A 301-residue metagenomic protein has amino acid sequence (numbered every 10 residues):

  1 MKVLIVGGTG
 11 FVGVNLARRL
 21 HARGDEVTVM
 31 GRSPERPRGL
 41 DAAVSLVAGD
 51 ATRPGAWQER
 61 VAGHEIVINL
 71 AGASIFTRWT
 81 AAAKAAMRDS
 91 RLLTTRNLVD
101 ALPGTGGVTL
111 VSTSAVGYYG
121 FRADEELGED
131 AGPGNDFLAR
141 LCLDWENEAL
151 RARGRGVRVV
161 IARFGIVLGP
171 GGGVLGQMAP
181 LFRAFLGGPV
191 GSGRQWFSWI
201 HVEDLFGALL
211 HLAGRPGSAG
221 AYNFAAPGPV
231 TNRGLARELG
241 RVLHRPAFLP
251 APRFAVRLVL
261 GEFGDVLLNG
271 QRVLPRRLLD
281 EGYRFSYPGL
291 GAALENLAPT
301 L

Functional and structural regions predicted by a protein language model:
V3-R23: N-terminal Rossmann NAD(P)H-binding glycine-rich loop of SDR-like oxidoreductase domains
R36-T94: NAD(P)H-binding glycine-rich loop region in Rossmannoid oxidoreductase-like domains and their noncatalytic homologs
A86, R96-D136: Conserved Rossmann-fold NAD(P)-dependent oxidoreductase catalytic core, especially the SDR/UDP-sugar
S114, N147-P170: Conserved beta-loop-beta element that borders a ligand/cofactor-binding pocket
L143, R155-V157, L168-Q177, L212-Y222: Glycine/proline-rich active-site loop of Rossmann-fold NAD(P)-dependent oxidoreductases
A179-G187, Q195-P229: Alpha-helical substrate-binding/gating segment
R215-E262, E295, L301: Mid/C-terminal beta-alpha module of Rossmann-like enzyme folds, strongest in SDR-family dehydrogenases/epimerases
D265-L301: C-terminal amphipathic/interface module of NAD(P)-dependent oxidoreductases and related NAD-binding regulators
